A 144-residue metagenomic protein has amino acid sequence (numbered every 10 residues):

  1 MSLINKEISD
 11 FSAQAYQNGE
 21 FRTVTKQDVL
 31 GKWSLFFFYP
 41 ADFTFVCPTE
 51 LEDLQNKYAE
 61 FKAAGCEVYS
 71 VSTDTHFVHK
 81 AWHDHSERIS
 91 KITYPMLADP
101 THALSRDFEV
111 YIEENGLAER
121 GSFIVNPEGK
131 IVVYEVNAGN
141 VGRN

Functional and structural regions predicted by a protein language model:
M1-N144: Chalcogenol-based redox active-site neighborhoods
